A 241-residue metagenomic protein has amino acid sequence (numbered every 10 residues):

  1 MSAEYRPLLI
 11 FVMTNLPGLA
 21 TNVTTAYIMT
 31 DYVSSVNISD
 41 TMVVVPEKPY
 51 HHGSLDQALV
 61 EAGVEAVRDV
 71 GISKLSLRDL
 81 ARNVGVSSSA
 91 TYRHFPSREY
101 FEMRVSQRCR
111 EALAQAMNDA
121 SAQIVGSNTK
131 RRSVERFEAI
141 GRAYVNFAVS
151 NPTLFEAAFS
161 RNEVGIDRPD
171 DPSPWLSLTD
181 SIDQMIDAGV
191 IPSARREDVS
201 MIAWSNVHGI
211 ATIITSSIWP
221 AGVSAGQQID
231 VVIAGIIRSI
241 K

Functional and structural regions predicted by a protein language model:
P7, F11-V44, L176, D180-D187 (+1 more regions): C-terminal peripheral helix-coil segments that are non-catalytic and often amphipathic
A58, A62, A66-Y100, R104: Helix-turn-helix
A58, A62, V67, E102-A112 (+4 more regions): Alpha-helical DNA-contacting segments of helix-turn-helix folds
V105, C109, L113, F137-I140 (+6 more regions): Hydrophobic/aromatic residues within well-ordered alpha-helical segments
N118-L154, A203: Hydrophobic alpha-helical connector segments
N118-S121, A157-G165, S217: Short linear capping/connector segments at secondary-structure termini
F155, I166-R168, P172, I186-A234: Hydrophobic/aromatic-rich alpha-helical bundle segments in the mid-to-C-terminal region
